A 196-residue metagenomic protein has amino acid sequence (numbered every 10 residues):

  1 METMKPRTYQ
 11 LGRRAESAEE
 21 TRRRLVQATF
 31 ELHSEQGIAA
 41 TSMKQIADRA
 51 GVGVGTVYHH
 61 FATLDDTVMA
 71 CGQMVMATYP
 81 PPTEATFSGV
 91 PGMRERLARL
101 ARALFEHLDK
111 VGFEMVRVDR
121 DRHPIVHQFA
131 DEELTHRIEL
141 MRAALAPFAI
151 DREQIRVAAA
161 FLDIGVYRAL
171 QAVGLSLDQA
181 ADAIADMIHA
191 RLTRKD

Functional and structural regions predicted by a protein language model:
M1-E20, D196: N-terminal intrinsically disordered/low-complexity leader segments
R7-T8, G12, A40-S42, L64 (+1 more regions): Short glycine/proline-centered loop/turn elements that form peptide/ligand docking sites
R24, L32-D66, A70: Helix-turn-helix
M43, Q73-P80: Short, basic, alpha-helical segments at the C-terminal edge of helix-turn-helix-like DNA-binding modules
V68-V75, F129, E133: Alpha-helical DNA-contacting segments of helix-turn-helix folds
A70, P81-K110: Hydrophobic alpha-helical connector segments
T83-S88, R117-I125: Short linear capping/connector segments at secondary-structure termini
A98-R117, P124-R156, Q179-T193: Amphipathic alpha-helical packing segments from all-alpha helical-bundle domains
